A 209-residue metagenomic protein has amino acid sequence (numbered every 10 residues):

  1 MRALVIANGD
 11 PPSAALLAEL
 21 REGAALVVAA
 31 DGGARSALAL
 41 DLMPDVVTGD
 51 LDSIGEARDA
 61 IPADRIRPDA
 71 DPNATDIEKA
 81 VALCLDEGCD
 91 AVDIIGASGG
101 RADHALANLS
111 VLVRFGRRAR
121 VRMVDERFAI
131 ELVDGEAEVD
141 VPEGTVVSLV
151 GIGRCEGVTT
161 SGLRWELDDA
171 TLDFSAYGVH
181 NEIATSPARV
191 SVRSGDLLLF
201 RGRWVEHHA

Functional and structural regions predicted by a protein language model:
M1-D59: N-terminal beta-strand-loop-alpha-helix module at the start of alpha/beta ligand-binding or catalytic domains
I6, V28-D31, G49, R67 (+2 more regions): General beta-strand structural signal in soluble alpha/beta enzymes
S13-L16, A74-A80, R101-L106: Short glycine/serine/threonine-rich phosphate/pyrophosphate-binding segments that cradle anionic phosphate groups
E19-A24, L42-D45, L109-V113, E138-V139 (+1 more regions): Short, solvent-exposed amphipathic alpha-helical segments in soluble enzyme and RNA/protein-processing domains
A63-E87: Short phosphate-binding loop-to-helix
L85-E87, A91-E138: Anionic-ligand-binding alpha/beta catalytic cores of soluble enzymes and soluble regulatory domains that recognize
V133-A209: Long, charged alpha-helical interface segments
